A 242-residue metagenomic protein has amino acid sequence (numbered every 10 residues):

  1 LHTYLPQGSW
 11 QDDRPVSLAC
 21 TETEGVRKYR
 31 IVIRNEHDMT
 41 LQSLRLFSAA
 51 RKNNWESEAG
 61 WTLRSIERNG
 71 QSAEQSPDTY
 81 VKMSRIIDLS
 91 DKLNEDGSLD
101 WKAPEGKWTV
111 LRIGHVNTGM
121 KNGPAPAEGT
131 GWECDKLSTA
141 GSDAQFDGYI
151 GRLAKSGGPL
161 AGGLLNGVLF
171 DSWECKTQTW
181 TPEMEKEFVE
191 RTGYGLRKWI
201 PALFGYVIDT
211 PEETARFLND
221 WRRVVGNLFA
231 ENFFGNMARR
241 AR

Functional and structural regions predicted by a protein language model:
L1, R14-E74, S172: Aromatic, loop-rich ligand-recognition surfaces of beta-strand-rich domains
Y4-A19, N69-A73, S84-D88, A125-G148 (+2 more regions): The substrate-binding groove and active-site-proximal loops of carbohydrate-active enzymes, especially glycoside
R14-S17, R27-R30, N94-S98, G148-S156 (+1 more regions): Short alpha-helical segments and helix-capping/turn motifs at coil-helix boundaries
K28-R30, S43, K107-V110, G162-D171 (+1 more regions): Beta-sheet entry/capping signal
N53-A103: Activation corresponds to long, low-complexity, non-globular regions
L111-E133, T181-R223: Aromatic- and acidic-residue-enriched carbohydrate-binding clefts of CAZyme catalytic domains
S142-F170, L228-R242: Conserved, well-ordered alpha-helix/loop/beta-strand core segments that scaffold catalytic motifs
N166-I200, M237, R242: Carboxylate/His-rich catalytic cores and anion/metal-binding grooves
